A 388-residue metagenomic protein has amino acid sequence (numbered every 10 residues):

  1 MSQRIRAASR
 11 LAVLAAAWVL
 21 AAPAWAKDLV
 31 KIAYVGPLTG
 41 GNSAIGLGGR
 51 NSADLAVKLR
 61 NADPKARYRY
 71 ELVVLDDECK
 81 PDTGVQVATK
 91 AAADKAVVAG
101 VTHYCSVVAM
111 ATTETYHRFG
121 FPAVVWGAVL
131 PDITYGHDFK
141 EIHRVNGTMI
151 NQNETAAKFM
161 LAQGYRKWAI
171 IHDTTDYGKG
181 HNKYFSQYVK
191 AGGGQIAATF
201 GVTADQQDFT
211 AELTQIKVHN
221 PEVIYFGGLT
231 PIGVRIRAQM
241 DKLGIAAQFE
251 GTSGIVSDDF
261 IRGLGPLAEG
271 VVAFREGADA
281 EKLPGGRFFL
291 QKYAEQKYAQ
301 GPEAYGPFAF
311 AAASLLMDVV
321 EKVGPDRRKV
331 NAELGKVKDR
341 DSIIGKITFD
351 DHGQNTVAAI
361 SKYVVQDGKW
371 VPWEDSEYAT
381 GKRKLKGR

Functional and structural regions predicted by a protein language model:
S2-Q3, L11-A15, A26-R388: Extracytosolic ligand-binding ectodomains
A21-P23: N-terminal signal peptide c-region/cleavage motif recognized by signal peptidases
